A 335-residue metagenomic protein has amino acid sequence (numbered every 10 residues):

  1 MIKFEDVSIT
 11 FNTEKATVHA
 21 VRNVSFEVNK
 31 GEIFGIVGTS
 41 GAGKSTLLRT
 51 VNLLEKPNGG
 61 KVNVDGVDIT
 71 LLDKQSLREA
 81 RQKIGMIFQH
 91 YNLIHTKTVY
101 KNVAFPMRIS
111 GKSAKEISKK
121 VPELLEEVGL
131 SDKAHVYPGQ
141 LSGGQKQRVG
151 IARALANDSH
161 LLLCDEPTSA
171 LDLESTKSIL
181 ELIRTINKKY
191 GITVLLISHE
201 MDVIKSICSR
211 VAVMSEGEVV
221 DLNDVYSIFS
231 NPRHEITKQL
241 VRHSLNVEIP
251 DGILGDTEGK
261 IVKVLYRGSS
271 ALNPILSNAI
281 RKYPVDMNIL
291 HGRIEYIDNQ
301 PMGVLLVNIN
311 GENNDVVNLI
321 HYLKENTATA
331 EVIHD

Functional and structural regions predicted by a protein language model:
N52: Helix-to-loop junction immediately C-terminal to a conserved catalytic motif
G60-D68: Conserved ABC transporter NBD signature motif
V67-D68, A104, R108, K115-D132: Conserved ABC ATPase "signature" region
I69-G85, I109, I228-P232: ABC ATPase NBD coupling module
K97-A104: Short coil-to-helix segment of the ABC ATPase nucleotide-binding domain corresponding to the Q-loop/switch region
V136-G139, N157, C164: Conserved signature/switch motifs of ABC ATPase nucleotide-binding domains
